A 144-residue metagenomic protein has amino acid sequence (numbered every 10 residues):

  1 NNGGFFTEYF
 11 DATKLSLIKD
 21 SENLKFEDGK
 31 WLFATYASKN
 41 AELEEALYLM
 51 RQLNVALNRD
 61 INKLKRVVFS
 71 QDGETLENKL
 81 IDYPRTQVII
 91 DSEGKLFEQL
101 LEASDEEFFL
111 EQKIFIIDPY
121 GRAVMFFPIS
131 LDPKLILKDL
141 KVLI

Functional and structural regions predicted by a protein language model:
N1-E27, E44-E45: N-terminal "domain-start" segment that seeds a small globular fold
K25-M50: Short active-site neighborhood of thiol/selenol oxidoreductases, capturing the structured segment around
F33-T35, R66-V68, I116: Structural beta-sheet core signal
S38, F69-Q71, P119: Cofactor-binding loop segments of dinucleotide-utilizing enzymes, especially the Rossmann-like FAD- and NAD(P)+-binding
L43-A46, L110, I129, P133: Solvent-exposed, acidic/flexible segments
L47-V67: Conserved helix-turn-beta segment immediately C-terminal to the redox Cys motif in thioredoxin-like folds
K65-Q112: Short, internal strand/loop/helix patches that form the active-site neighborhood or redox-interaction surface
I116-I144: Thiol-/selenol-based redox modules, centered on thioredoxin-like and closely related oxidoreductase domains
